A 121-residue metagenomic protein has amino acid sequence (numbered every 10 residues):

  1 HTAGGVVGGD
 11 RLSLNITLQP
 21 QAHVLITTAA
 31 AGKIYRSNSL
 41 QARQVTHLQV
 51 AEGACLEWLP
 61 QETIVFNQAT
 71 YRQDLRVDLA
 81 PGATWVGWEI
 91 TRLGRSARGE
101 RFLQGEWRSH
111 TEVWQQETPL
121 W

Functional and structural regions predicted by a protein language model:
H1-W121: Conserved beta-strand/loop scaffold segments within soluble protein domains that form the structured core and edges
